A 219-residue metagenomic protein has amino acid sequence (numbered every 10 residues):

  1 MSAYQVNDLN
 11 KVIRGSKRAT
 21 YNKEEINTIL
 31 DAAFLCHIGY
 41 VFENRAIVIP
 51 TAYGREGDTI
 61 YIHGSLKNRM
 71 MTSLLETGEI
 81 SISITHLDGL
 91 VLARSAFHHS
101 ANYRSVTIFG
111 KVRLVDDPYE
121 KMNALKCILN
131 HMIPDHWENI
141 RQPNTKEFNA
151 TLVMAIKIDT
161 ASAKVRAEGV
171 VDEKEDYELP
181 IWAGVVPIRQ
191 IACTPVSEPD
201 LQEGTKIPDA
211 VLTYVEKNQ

Functional and structural regions predicted by a protein language model:
M1-L9, K121-Q219: C-terminal edge-of-domain segments
A3-Y61, T72: An N-terminal domain-cap segment
F34, I49, D58, E76-I80 (+3 more regions): A generic structural signal for short beta-strands and their flanking turns/coil linkers
T59-Y61, S81, K164: General beta-strand recognition
I60-G64, M154: A generic structural motif
K67-C127: Short, structured beta-strand-loop surface elements
